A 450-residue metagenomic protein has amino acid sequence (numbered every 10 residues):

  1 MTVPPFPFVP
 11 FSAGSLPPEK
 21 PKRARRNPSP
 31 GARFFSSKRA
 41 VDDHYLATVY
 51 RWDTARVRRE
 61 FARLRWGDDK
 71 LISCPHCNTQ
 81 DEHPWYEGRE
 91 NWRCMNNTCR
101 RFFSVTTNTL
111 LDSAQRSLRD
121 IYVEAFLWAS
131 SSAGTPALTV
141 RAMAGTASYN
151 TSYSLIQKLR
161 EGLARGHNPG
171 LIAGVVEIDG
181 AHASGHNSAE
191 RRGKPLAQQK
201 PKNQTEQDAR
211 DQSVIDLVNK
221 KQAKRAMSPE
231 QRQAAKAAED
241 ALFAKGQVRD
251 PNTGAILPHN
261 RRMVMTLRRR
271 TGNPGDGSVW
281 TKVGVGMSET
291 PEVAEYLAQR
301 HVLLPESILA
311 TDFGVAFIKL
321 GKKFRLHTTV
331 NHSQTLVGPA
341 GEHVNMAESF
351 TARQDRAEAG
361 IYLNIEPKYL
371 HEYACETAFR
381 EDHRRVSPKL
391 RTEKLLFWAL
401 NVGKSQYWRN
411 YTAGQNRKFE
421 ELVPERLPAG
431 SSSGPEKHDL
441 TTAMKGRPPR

Functional and structural regions predicted by a protein language model:
T2-R450: Residue-level recognition of single "structural anchor" positions that define or cap local secondary structure
